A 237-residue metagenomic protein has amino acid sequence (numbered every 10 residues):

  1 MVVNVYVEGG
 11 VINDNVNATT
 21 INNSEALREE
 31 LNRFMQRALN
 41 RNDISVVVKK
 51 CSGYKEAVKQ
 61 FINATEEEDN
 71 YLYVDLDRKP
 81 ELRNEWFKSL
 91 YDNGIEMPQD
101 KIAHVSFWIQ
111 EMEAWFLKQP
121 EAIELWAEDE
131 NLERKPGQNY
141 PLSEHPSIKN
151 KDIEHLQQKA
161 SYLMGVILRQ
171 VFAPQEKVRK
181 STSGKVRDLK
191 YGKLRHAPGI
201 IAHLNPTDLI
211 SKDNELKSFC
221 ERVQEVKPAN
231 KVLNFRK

Functional and structural regions predicted by a protein language model:
V2, N15-V48, S52-K237: C-terminal accessory helical subdomains adjacent to catalytic cores in phosphodiester- and nucleotide-handling enzymes
V5-V7: Short hydrophobic beta-strand that contains or immediately precedes a catalytic carboxylate
G9-N13: Short polar catalytic/cofactor-binding loops
